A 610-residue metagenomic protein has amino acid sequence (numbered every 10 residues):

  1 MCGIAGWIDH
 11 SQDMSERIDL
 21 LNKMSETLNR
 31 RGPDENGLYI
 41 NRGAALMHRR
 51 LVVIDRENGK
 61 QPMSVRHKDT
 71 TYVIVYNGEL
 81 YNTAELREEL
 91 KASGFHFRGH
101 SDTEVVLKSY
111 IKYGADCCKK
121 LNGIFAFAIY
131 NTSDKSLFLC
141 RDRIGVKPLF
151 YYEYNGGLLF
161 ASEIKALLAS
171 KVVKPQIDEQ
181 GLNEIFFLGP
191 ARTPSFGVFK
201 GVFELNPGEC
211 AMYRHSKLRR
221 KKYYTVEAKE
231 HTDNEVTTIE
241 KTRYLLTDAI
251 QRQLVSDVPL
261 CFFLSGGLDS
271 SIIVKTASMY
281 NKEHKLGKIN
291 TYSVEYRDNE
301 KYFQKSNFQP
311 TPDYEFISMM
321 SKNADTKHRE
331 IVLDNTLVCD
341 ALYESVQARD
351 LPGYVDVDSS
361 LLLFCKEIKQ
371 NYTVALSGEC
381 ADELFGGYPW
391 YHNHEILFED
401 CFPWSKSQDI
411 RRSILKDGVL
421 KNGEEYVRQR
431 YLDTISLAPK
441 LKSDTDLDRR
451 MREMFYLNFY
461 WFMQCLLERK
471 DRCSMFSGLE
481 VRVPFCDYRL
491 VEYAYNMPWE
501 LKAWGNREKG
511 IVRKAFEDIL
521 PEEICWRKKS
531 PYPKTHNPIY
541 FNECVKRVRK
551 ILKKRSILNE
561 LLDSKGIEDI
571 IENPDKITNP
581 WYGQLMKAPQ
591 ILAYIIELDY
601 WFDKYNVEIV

Functional and structural regions predicted by a protein language model:
M1-A348, L361, E517-D518, E523: Cysteine-centered catalytic environments shared across enzyme families
M1-I4, N22, T71, D116 (+6 more regions): Adenosyl-5′-phosphate
T103-E104, G123, E240, L268-S271 (+7 more regions): An alpha-helix initiation/capping motif
S306-Q309, S345-Q347, P389-L397, V610: Short secondary-structure boundary/capping segments
R349-Y354, M586: Long, Lys/Arg- and hydrophobic-enriched amphipathic alpha-helices
K369: Catalytic nucleotidyl-transfer cores of nucleotide-processing enzymes
Y372-D382, G386-Y388: Short acidic/histidine-rich active-site segments
F385-D409: A mobile, often basic/glycine-rich helix-loop segment that functions as the active-site lid/recognition loop
